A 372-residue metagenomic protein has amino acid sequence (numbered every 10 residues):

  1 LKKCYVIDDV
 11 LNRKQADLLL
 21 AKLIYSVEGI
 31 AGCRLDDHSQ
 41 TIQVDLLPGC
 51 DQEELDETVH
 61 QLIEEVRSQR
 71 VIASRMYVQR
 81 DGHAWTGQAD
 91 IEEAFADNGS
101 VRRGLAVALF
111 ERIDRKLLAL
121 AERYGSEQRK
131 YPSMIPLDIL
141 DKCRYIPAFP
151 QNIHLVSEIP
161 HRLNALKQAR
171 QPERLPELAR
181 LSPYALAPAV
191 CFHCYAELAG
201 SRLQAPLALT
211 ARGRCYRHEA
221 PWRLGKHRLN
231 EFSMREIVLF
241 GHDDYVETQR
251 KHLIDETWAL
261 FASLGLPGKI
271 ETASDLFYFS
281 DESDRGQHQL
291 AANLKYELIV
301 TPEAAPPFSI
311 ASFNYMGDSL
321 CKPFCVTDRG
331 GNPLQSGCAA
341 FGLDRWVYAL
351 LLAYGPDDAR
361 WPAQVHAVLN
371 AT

Functional and structural regions predicted by a protein language model:
K2-Q15, S26-I30, R34-H38, Q43-T372: TRNA-recognition modules of translation machinery and tRNA-sensing kinases, especially anticodon-binding
A21-K22: Protein-protein interaction regions
